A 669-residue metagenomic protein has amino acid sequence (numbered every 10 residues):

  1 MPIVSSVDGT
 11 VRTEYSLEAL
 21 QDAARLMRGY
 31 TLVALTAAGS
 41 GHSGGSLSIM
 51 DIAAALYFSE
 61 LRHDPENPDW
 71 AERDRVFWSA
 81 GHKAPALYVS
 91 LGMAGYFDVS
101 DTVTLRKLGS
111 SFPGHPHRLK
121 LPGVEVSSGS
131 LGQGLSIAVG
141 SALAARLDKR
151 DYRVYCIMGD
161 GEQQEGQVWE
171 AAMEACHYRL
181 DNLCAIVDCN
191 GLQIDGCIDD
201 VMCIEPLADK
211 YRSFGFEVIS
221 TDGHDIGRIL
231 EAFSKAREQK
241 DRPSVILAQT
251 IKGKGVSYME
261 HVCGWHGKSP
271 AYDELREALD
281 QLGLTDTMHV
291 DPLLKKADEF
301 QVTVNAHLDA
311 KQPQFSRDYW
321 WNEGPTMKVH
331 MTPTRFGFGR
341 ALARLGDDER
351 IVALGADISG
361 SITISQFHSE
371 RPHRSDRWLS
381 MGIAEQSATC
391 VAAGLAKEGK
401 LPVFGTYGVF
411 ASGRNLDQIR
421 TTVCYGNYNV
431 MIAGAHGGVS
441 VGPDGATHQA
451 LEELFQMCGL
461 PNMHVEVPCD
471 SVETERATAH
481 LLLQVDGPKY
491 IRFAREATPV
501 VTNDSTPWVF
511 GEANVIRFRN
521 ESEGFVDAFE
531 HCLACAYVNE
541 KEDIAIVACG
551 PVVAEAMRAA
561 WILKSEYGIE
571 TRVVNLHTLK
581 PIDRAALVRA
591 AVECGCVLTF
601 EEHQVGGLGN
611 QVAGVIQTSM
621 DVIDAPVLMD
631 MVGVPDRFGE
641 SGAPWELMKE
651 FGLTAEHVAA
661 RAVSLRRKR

Functional and structural regions predicted by a protein language model:
M1-Y155, R276-E277, V290-T498, P507-F510: Thiamine diphosphate
S79, G159, T221, A248 (+5 more regions): Small/polar loops that bind or transfer phosphate-bearing groups
H82, G161, C189-G191, D357 (+4 more regions): Residue-level signal for short, function-critical loop segments
K107-L121, I137, S141-L143, L147-Y152 (+5 more regions): Thiamine diphosphate
C156-I157, A185-D188, L354, I432 (+1 more regions): Residue-level marker for buried hydrophobic side chains located in beta-strands that build the well-ordered beta-sheet
G159-E162, G382, N575: Conserved acidic functional residues
G161, V423, L598: Alpha-helical transition-metal enzyme core signature, strongest for iron centers
G161-V168, G223-L230, S412, P468-E475 (+1 more regions): Active-site glycine- and acidic-residue-rich loops that bind and position anionic ligands or nucleotide-like cofactors
